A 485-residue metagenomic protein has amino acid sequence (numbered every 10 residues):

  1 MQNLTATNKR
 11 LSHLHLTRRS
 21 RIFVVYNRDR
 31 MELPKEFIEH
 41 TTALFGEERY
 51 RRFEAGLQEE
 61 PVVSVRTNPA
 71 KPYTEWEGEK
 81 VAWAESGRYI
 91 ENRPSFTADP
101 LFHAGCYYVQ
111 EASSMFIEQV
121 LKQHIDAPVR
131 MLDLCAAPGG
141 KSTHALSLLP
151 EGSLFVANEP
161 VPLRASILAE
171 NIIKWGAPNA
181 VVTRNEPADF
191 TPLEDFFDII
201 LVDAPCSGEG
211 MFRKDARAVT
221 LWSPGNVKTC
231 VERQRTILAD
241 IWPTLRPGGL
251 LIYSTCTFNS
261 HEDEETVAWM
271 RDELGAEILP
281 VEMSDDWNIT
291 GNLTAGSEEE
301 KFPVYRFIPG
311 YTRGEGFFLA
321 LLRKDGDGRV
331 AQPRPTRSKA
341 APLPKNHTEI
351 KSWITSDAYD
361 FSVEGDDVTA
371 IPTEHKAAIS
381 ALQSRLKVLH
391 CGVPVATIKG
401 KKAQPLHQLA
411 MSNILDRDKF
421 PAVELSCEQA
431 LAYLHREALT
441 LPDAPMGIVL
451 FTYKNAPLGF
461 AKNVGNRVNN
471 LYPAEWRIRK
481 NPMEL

Functional and structural regions predicted by a protein language model:
Y26-P72, E315-F317, D325-L485: Polybasic, low-complexity RNA-engagement segments
P61-Q119: Conserved AdoMet
P128-C135: Conserved class I S-adenosyl-L-methionine
P138-E151: Conserved SAM-binding loop of SAM-dependent methyltransferases across substrates and taxa, primarily the Class I
P150, L245-P247: Helix-to-beta-strand junctions that scaffold the AdoMet/dcAdoMet cofactor pocket in Class I SAM-dependent enzymes
P160-L193: S-adenosyl-L-methionine
L163, D198-D240, C256-D263, N288: Mobile active-site "lid"/loop adjacent to the S-adenosyl-L-methionine
F197, L250-Y253, T257-T369: Class I S-adenosyl-L-methionine
